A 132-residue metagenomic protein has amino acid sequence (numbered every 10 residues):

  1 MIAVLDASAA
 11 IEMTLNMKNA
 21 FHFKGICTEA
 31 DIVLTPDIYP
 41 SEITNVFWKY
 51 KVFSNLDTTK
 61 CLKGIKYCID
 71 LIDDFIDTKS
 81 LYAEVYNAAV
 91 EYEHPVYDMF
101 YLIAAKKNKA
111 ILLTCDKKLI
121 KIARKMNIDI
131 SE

Functional and structural regions predicted by a protein language model:
M1-I38, F53-L62: Short, well-structured N-terminal submotif of metal-dependent ribonuclease cores
I2, G25, L102-E132: Acidic, PIN/NYN-like endoribonuclease modules and their adjacent C-terminal/linker elements
A9-A10, Y39-P40, L81, Y101 (+1 more regions): Alpha-helix capping/helix-boundary segments
E12-T14, V46, I122: Residues that scaffold the ATP/ADP-binding catalytic core of kinase and kinase-like folds
H22, E42, E84, K121-I122: Phosphate- and divalent-cation-binding pockets in alpha/beta enzyme and binding domains that engage nucleotide-derived
T44-I76, Y82-E84: Active-site-proximal, substrate-binding regions of enzyme catalytic domains and RNA-binding/basic surfaces
N55-L56, H94, I128: Helix N-cap/coil-helix junction residues
D73-C115: Active-site neighborhoods of divalent-metal-dependent phosphate/nucleic-acid chemistry enzymes
